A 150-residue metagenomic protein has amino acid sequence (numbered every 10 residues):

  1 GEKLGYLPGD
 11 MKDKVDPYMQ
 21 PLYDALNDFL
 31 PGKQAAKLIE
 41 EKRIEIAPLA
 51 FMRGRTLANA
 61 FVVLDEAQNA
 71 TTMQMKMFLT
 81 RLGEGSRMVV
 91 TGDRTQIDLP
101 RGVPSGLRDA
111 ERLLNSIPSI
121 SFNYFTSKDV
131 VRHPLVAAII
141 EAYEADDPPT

Functional and structural regions predicted by a protein language model:
G1-L64, Q68-T150: Conserved helicase motor core of SF1/SF2 NTP-dependent helicases
